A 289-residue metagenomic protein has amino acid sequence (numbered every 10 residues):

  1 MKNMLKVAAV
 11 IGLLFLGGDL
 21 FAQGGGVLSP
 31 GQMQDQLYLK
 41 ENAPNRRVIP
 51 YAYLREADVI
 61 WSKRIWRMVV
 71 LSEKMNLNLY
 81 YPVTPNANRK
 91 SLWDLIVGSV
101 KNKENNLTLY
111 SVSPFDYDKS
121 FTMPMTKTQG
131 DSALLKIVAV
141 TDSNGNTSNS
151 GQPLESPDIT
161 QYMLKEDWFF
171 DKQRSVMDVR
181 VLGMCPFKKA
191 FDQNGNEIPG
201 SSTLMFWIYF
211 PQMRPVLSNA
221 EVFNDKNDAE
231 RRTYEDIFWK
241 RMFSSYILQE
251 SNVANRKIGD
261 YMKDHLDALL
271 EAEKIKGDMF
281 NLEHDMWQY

Functional and structural regions predicted by a protein language model:
M1-P30: Bacterial Sec-dependent N-terminal signal peptides
M4, D19, D167, K189-F191 (+1 more regions): Generic structural motif
G17, Q193-N194, R214, Q288: Intrinsically disordered or highly flexible coil/loop and linker segments, enriched in small and charged/polar residues
Q23-K172, F210-Y289: A domain-level signal for the mature, folded cores of soluble proteins
P157-I159, V179-V181, T203-M205: Extracytoplasmic
V176, V181-G200: Extended serine/threonine-enriched, polar tracts that run as long, contiguous segments within proteins
G195-Q212: Short linear, low-complexity motifs centered on an aromatic residue
